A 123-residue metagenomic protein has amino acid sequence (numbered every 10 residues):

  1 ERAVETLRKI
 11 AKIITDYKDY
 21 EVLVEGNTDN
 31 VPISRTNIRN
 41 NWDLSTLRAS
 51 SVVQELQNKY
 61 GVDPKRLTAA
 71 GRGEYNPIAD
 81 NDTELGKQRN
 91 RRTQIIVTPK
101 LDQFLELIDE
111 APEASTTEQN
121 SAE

Functional and structural regions predicted by a protein language model:
E1-K9, I13-Y17, N27-A111, E118-E123: Periplasmic OmpA-like peptidoglycan-binding domain that tethers envelope proteins to the cell wall
